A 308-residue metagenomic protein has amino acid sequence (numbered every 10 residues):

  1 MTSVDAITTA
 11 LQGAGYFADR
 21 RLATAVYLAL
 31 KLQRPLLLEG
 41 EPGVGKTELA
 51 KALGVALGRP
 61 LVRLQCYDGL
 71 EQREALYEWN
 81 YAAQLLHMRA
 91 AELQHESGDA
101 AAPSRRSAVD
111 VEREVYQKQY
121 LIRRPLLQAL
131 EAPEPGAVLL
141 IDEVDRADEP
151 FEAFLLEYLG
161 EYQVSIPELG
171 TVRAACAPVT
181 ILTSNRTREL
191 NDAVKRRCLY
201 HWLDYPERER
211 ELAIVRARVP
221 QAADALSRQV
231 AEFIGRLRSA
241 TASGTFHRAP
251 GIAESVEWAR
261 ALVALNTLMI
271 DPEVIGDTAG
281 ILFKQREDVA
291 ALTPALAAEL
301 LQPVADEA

Functional and structural regions predicted by a protein language model:
M1-A308: C-terminal regulatory/interaction module of P-loop NTP-utilizing enzymes
